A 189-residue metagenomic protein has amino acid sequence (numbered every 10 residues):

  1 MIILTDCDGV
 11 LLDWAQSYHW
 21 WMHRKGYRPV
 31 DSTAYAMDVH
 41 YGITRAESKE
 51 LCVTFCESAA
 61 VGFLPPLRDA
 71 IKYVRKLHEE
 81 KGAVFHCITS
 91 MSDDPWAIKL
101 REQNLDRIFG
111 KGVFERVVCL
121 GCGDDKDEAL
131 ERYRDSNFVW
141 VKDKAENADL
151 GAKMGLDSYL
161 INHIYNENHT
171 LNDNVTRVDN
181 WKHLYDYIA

Functional and structural regions predicted by a protein language model:
M1-E50: Active-site neighborhood of HAD-like aspartate-dependent phosphohydrolases
H23, R75-E79, A152: Anion (oxyanion) recognition and catalysis
R28-P29, Y35-R75, K81: Metal-dependent phosphoesterase signature
V61-P65, A70-L105: Substrate-recognition element of Asp-dependent hydrolases with the DxDx(T/V) motif
H86-D93, E102, I108-K126: A short, structured active-site edge motif that brings together acidic residues
V117-C122, N174-H183, Y187: Short acidic-hydrophobic, aromatic-tinged amphipathic segments that line or gate anion-handling sites
C119-G121, D125-G151: Conserved Lys-Pro-Asp/Glu-containing loop-to-beta segment of HAD-superfamily phosphomonoesterases, centered on
V139-D179: Acidic, Mg2+-coordinating phosphoryl-transfer loop and its flanking beta/alpha structural elements, shared across
